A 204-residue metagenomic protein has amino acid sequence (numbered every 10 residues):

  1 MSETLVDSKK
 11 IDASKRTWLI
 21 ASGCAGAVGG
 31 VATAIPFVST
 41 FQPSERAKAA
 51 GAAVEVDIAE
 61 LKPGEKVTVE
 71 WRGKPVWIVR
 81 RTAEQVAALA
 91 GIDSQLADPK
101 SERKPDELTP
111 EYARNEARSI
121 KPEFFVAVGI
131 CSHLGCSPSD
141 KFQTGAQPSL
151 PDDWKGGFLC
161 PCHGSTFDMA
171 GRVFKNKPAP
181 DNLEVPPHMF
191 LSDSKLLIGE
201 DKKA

Functional and structural regions predicted by a protein language model:
L5-A25: N-terminal secretory signal peptides and thylakoid transit peptides that target proteins across membranes
C24-A34: Hydrophobic cores of alpha-helical transmembrane segments in multi-pass integral membrane proteins
T33-V54: Aromatic-capped interface at the extracytoplasmic side of an N-terminal signal-anchor transmembrane helix
A50-K66: Short acidic, Pro/Gly- and aromatic-enriched capping/linker segments at domain boundaries
I58, W71, V79-R80, V128 (+2 more regions): Pocket-edge structural micro-motifs
G64-A113: Extracytoplasmic/periplasmic/luminal assembly and interaction segments in envelope/secretory/respiratory proteins
A97-A204: Rieske [2Fe-2S] iron-sulfur-binding domain
